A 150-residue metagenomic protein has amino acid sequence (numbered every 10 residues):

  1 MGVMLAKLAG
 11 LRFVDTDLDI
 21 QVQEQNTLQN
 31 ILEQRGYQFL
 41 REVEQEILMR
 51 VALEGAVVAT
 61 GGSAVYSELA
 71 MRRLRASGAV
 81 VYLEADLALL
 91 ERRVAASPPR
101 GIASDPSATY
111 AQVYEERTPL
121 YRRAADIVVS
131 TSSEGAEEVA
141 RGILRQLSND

Functional and structural regions predicted by a protein language model:
M1-L28, A79, N149-D150: Glycine-rich phosphate-binding loop of ATP-dependent small-molecule kinases
M4, L8, A79, R92 (+1 more regions): NTP-dependent small-molecule kinase module
D15-A64, E68-R73, A111, L120: ATP-dependent small-molecule kinase phosphotransfer cores that center on conserved nucleotide phosphate-binding segments
G62-V65, D86-A88, E134: Short glycine-rich anion-binding loops that position phosphate/pyrophosphate groups of nucleotides and phosphorylated
L69-R72, R92-A96, R141-G142: Short amphipathic alpha-helical segments
A76-P119: A glycine- and Lys/Arg-enriched "phosphate-lid" helix/loop adjacent to the NTP-binding pocket of small-molecule kinases
